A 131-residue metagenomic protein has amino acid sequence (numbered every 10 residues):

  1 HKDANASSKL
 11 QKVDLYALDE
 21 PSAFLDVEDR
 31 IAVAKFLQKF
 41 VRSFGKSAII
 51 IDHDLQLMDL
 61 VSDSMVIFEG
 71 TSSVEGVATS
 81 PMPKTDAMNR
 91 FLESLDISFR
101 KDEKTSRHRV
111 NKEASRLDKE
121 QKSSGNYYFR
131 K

Functional and structural regions predicted by a protein language model:
H1-Y16: GG-anchored amphipathic helix commonly corresponding to the ABC/SMC/Rad50 NBD signature/C-loop
D14, G45-A48: Loop/turn-to-beta-strand initiation segments
L18-S22, E28: Walker B catalytic motif
R30-F44: Helical segment within the ABC ATPase nucleotide-binding domain
I51-H53: H-loop/switch region of ABC-family ATPase nucleotide-binding domains
L60-I67: Conserved catalytic segment of ABC-fold P-loop ATPases
I67-R107: Conserved beta-strand-loop-alpha-helix hinge in the C-terminal portion of ABC ATPase nucleotide-binding domains
S106-K131: ABC-family P-loop ATPase nucleotide-binding domain
